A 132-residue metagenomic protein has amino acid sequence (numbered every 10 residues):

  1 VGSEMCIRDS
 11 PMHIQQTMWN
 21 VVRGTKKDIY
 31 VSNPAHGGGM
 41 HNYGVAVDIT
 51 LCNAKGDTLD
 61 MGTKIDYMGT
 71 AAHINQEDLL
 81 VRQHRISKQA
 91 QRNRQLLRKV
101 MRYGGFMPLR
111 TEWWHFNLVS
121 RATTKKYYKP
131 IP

Functional and structural regions predicted by a protein language model:
V1-C6: Short, small-residue-biased leader/transition segments that mark boundaries at the very start of proteins
M12-H13: Conserved, well-ordered alpha-helix/loop/beta-strand core segments that scaffold catalytic motifs
Q16-V21, M61-T63: Short, solvent-exposed loop/turn and secondary-structure capping segments
T25-P132: Catalytic cores and adjacent binding grooves of peptidoglycan-active enzymes
